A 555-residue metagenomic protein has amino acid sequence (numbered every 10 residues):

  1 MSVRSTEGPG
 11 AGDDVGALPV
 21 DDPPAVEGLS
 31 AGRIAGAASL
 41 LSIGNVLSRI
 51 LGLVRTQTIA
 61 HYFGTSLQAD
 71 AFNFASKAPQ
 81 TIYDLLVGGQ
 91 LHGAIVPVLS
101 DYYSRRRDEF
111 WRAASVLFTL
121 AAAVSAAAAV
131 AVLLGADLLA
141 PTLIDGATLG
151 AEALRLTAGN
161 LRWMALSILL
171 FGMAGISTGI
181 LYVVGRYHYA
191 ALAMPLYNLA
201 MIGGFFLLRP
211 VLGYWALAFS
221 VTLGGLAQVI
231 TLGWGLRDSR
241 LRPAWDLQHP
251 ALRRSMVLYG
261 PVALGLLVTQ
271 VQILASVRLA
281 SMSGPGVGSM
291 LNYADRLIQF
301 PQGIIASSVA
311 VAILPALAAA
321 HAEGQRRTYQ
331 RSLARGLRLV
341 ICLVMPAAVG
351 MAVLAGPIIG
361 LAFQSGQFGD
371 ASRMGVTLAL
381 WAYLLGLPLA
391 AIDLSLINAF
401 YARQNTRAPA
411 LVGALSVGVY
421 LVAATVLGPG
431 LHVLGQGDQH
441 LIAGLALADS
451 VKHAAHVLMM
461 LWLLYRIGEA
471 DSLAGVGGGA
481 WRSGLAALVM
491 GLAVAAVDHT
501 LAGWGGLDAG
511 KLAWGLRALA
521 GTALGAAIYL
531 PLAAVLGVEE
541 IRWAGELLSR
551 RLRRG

Functional and structural regions predicted by a protein language model:
S2-G555: Membrane-embedded alpha-helical bundles of multi-pass transporters/translocases, especially carrier/permease families
